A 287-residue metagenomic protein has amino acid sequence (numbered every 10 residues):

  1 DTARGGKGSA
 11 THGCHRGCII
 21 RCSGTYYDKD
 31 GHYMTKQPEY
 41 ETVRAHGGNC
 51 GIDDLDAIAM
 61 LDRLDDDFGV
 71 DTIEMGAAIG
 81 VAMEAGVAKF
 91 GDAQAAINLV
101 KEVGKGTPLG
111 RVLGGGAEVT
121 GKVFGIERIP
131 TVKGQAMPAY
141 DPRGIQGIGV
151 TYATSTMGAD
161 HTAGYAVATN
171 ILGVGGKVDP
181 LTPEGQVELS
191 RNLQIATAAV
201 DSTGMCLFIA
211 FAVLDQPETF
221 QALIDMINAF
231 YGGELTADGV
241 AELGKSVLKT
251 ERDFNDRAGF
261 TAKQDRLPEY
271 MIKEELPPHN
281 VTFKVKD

Functional and structural regions predicted by a protein language model:
D1-D287: Extended C-terminal regions of large enzymes
